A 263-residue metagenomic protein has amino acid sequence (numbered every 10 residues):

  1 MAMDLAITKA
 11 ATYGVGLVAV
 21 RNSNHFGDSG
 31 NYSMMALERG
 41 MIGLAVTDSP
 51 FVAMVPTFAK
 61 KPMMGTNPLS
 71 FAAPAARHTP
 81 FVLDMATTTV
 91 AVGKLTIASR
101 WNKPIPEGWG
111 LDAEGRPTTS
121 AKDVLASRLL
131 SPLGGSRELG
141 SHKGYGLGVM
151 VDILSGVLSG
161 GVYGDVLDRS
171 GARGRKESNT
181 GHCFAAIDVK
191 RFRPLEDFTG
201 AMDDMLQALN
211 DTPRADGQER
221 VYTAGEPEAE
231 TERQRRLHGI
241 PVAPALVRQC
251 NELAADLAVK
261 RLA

Functional and structural regions predicted by a protein language model:
M1, L5, G27, N31 (+7 more regions): Conserved active-site and cofactor/substrate-binding residues in soluble primary-metabolism enzymes
M1-F81, M85: A glycine-rich, acidic short-motif signal
G16-R21, P132-G134, F184-V189: Short glycine-rich or small-residue beta-strand-to-loop segments that form or flank ligand, phosphate, metal/Fe-S
F26-D28, V52, V90-A91, R191-P194 (+1 more regions): Flexible loop/turn segments at secondary-structure boundaries
A53-L125: Phosphate/diphosphate-binding glycine-rich loops and adjacent basic-rich segments that engage nucleotide
K103-Y163, S170: Secondary-shell segments that build the walls of catalytic and ion/ligand-binding clefts
I153, L158, V162-A263: Catalytic-core signal marking the mid-to-C-terminal active-site face
